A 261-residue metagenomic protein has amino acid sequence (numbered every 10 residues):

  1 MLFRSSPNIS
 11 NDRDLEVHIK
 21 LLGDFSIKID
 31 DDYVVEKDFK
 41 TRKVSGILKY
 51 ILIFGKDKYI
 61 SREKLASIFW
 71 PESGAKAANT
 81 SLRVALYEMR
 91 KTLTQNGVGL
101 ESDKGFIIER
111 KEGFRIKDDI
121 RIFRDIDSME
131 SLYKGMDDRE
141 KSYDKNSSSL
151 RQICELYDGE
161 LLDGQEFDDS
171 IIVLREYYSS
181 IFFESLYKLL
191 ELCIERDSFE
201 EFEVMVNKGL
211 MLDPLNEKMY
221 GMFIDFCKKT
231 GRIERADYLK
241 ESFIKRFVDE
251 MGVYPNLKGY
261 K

Functional and structural regions predicted by a protein language model:
F3-I47, G105-I107, G113, S242: Short boundary/linker motifs that mark transitions into or out of structured domains
S6-I9, L15-V17, L86-D119, F247-L257: DNA-binding patch around the recognition helix
H18, T94-S102, C154-E166: Proline-centered turn/helix-capping motifs that create local helix->coil transitions or kinks
L21, Y59, F123: Short aromatic/basic micro-patch
D24, F39-K49, A75-G97: DNA-recognition element of transcription regulators
E36-F69, M89, K218: Short amphipathic alpha-helical recognition elements used for nucleic-acid or partner binding across transcription
I60-S61, S102, Y238: Alpha-helix N-cap and coil->helix boundary residues
G74-A75, E112-K261: Intrinsically disordered, charged and Pro/Gly-enriched terminal/linker segments that flank large helical-solenoid
